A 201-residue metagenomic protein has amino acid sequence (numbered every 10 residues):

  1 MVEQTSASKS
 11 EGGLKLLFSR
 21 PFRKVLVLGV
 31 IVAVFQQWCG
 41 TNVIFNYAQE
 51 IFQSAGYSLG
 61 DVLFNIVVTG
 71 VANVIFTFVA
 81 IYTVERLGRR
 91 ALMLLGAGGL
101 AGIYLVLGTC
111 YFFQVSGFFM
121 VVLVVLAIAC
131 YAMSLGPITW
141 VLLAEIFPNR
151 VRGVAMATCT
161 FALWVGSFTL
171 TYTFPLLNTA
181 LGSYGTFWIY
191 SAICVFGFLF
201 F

Functional and structural regions predicted by a protein language model:
E3-F201: Alpha-helical transmembrane bundle of multi-pass membrane proteins
